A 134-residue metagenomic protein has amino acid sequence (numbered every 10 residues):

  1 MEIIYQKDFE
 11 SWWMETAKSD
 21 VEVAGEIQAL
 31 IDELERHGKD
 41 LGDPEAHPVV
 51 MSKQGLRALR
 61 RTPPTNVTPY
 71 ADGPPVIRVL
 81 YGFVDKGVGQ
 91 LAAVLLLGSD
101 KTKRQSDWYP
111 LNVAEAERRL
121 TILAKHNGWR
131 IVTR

Functional and structural regions predicted by a protein language model:
M1-V76, K86-L91, D100-R134: Basic, Lys/Arg-enriched alpha-helical interface segments
R78-Y81: Hydrophobic/aromatic beta-strand elements that line small-molecule binding cavities or substrate pockets in beta-rich
L96: Conserved catalytic cores of phosphodiester-cleaving nucleases, focusing on short active-site segments
